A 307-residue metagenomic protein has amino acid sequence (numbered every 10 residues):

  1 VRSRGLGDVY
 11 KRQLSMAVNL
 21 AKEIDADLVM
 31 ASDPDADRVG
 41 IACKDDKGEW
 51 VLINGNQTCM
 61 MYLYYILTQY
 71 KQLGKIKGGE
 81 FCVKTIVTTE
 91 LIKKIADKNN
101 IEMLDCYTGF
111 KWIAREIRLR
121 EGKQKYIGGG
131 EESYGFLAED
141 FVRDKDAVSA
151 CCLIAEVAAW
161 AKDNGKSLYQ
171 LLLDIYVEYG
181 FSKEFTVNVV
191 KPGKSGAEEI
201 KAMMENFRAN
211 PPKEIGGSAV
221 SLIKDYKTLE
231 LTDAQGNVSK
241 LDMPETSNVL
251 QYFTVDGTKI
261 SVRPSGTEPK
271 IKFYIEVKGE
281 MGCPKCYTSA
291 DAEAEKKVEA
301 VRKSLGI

Functional and structural regions predicted by a protein language model:
V1-Y10: Single conserved hydrophobic/aromatic residue that forms the stacking wall/gate of nucleotide- or nucleobase-binding
R12-M16, Y62, W112: Well-ordered alpha-helical segments embedded in enzymatic catalytic cores
L14-I24: Short, well-structured alpha-helical segments in soluble
K22, A26-L28, S32, E49-V51 (+4 more regions): Phosphate-binding and adjacent anionic-ligand microenvironments
D37-G55, I92: Short Gly/Thr/Asp-enriched flexible loops that form oxyanion-binding sites at enzyme active sites
I53-L67: Catalytic or ion-translocation cores adjacent to nucleophile or general acid/base/metal-coordination motifs in diverse
